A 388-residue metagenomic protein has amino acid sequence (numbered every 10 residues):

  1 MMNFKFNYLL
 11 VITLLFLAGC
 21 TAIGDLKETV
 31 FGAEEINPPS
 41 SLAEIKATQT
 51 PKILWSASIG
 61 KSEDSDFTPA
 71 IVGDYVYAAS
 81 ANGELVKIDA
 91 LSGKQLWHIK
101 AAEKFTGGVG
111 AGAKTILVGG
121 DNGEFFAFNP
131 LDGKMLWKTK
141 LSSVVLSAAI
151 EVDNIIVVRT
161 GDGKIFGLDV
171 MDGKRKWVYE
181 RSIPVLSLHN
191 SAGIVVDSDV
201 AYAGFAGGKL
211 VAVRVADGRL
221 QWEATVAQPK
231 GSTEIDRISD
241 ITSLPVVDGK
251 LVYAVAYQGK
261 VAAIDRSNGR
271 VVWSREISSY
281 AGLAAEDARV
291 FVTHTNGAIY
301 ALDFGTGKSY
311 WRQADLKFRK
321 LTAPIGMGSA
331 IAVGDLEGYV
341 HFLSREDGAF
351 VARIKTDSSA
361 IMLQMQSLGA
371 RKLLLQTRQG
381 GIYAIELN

Functional and structural regions predicted by a protein language model:
L17-G19: C-terminal motif of bacterial Sec signal peptides marking the signal peptidase cleavage site
I23-E28, A33-N37, K46-A70, W97-G112 (+6 more regions): Extracytoplasmic beta-rich repeat domains
S80, G120, T160-G161, F205-A206 (+4 more regions): Structural signature of WD-repeat beta-propellers
V86, F126, F166, V211 (+4 more regions): WD40 beta-propeller blade core
D89-S92, N129-D132, D169-G173, R214-G218 (+4 more regions): Short loop/turn segments that connect beta-strands within beta-propeller blades
T293-A301, K308-F342: Loop/turn-rich, solvent-exposed surfaces of beta-rich toroidal or solenoidal domains
T356-N388: Blade-level signature of beta-propeller repeat domains, shared across WD40, Kelch, NHL, RCC1 and BNR/Asp-box propellers
